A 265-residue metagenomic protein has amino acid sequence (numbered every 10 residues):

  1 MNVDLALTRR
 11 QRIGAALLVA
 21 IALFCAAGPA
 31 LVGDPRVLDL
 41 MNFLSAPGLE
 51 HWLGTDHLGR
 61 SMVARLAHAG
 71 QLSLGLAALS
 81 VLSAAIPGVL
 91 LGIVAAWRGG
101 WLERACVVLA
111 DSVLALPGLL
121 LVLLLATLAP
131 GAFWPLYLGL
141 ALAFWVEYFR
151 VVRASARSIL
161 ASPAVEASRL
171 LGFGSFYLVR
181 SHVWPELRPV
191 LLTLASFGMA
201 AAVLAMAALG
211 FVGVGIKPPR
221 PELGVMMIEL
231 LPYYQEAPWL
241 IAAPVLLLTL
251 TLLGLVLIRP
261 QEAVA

Functional and structural regions predicted by a protein language model:
M1-P35, L109, L253: N-terminal signal-anchor/first transmembrane alpha helix
N2-T8, R36-V81, I228-V245: Periplasmic/extracellular loop-to-transmembrane helix junction in inner-membrane transport proteins
V19, Q71-P87, F176-A208: Transmembrane alpha-helices
A27-L31, L76-D111, L123, L257 (+1 more regions): Transmembrane-helix boundary motif in ABC transporter permease subunits
W52, D56, A96-W97, L102-R150 (+2 more regions): Generic hydrophobic transmembrane alpha-helix motif, especially the helices
T55-R60, R98, A167-E186: Short helix-to-coil transition segments within interhelical loops that connect adjacent transmembrane helices
L123, A132, Y137, A141-F144 (+2 more regions): Non-cytoplasmic
A143, P189, S196-M199, P238-A265: C-terminal transmembrane helix and the adjacent membrane-cytosol boundary/short C-terminal tail of inner/organellar
